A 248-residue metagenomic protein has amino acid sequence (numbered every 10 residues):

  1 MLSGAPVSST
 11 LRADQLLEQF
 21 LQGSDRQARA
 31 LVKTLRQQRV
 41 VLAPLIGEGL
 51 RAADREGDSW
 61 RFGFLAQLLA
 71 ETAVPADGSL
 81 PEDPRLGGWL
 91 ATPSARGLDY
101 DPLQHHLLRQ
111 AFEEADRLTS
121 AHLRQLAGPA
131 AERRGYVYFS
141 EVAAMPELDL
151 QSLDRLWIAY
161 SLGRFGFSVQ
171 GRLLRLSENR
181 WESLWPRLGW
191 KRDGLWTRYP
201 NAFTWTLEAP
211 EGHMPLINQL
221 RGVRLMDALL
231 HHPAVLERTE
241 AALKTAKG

Functional and structural regions predicted by a protein language model:
M1-P6, R29-Q38, W60-T72, G88-W89: Structural detector for internal amphipathic alpha-helices that build alpha-solenoid repeat scaffolds
V7-E18, V40-A52, A76-W89: Amphipathic alpha-helical scaffolding segments comprising HEAT/armadillo-like alpha-solenoid repeats
T10, Q22-R29, V40, R55-S59 (+1 more regions): Alpha-helix N-cap/helix-start positions at coil->helix boundaries
F20-G23, L35, A95, L107-L108: Hydrophobic/aromatic side-chain positions at a characteristic register within alpha-helices of tetratricopeptide repeats
Q22, K33-V40, E48, A52-R55 (+2 more regions): Positions within ordered alpha-helical repeat solenoids
R29, P44-G47, G63-A66, D116-S120: Conserved positions within tetratricopeptide repeat
W60, G78-R85, W89-G97, D101-H105 (+1 more regions): C-terminal-biased regions
